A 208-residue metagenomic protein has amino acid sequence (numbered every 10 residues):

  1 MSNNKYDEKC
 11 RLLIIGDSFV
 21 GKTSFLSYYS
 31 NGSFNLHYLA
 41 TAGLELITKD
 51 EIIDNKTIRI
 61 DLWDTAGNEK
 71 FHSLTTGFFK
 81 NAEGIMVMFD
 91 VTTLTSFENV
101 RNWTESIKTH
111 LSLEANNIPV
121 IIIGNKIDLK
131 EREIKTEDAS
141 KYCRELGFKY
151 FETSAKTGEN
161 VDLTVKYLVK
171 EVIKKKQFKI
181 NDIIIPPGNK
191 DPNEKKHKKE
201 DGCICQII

Functional and structural regions predicted by a protein language model:
M1-F19, T23, S30, I52-T57 (+1 more regions): Conserved P-loop small GTPase signature centered on TRAFAC-class small GTPases
S30-T57: Switch I (effector-binding) loop of TRAFAC-class P-loop GTPase G-domains
L36-H37, F97, R132-I134: Conserved catalytic-core motifs of eukaryotic protein kinase domains, centered on the activation segment
I58-S73: Switch II (G3) loop of P-loop NTPases
L62-W63, M86-D90, I122-N125: Conserved beta-strand segments of the P-loop GTPase G domain that flank and frequently precede/overlap
E69, L94-T95, K130: Catalytic P-loop NTPase motifs of RecA-like helicase/translocase cores
H72-L94, H110: Inter-motif core of Ras-like GTPase G domains
L94-E114, Y167: Amphipathic helical hotspot of TIR/SEFIR-family domains
